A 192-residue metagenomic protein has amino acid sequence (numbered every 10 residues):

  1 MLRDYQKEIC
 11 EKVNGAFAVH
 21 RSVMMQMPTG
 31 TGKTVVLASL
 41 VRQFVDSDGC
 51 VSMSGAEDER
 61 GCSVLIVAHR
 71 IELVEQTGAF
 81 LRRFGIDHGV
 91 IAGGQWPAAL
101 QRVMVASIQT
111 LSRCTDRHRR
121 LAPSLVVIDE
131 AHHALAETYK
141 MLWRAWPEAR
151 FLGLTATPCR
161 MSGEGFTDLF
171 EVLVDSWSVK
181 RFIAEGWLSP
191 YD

Functional and structural regions predicted by a protein language model:
M1-Q26: Conserved pre-motif I regulatory segment
V19-L40: Walker A/P-loop
V35-V36, D58-L81: Conserved Walker A/P-loop ATP-binding site and its immediately adjacent core in helicase/helicase-like ATPase domains
S39, Q43, M141: Active-site signature of alpha/beta-hydrolase-fold catalytic machinery across serine- and Asp/Cys-nucleophile hydrolases
G78, G85-W96: Conserved RecA-like helicase motor-core motifs
G93-L125, A136-M141: Conserved helix/coil segment N-terminal to the catalytic DExD/H
D129-E130: Walker B catalytic acidic pair
H133-Y191: Post-DEXD/H (motif II) to motif III coupling segment of the RecA-like Helicase ATP-binding lobe
